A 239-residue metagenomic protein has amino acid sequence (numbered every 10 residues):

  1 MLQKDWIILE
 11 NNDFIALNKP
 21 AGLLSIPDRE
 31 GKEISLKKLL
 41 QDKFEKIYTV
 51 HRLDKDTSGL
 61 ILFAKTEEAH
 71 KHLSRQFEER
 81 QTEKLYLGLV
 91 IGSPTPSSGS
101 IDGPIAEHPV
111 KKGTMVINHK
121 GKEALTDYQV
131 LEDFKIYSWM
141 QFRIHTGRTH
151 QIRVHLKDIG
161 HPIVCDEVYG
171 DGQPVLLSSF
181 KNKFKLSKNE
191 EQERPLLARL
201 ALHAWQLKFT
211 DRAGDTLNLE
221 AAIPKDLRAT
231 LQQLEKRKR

Functional and structural regions predicted by a protein language model:
M1-L125, E132-K135, W139, L156 (+2 more regions): RNA pseudouridine synthases
M1-L9, D13, P20-S25, L156-R239: Pseudouridine synthases involved in rRNA/tRNA modification
R52, D127, A204-Q206: Extracellular/lumenal ectodomain signal focusing on beta-strand-rich modules and carbohydrate-recognition contexts
Q129, Q141, Q206-K208: Residue-level detector of beta-strand face positions
Y137-R143, C165: Short, solvent-exposed secondary-structure boundary/capping segments
